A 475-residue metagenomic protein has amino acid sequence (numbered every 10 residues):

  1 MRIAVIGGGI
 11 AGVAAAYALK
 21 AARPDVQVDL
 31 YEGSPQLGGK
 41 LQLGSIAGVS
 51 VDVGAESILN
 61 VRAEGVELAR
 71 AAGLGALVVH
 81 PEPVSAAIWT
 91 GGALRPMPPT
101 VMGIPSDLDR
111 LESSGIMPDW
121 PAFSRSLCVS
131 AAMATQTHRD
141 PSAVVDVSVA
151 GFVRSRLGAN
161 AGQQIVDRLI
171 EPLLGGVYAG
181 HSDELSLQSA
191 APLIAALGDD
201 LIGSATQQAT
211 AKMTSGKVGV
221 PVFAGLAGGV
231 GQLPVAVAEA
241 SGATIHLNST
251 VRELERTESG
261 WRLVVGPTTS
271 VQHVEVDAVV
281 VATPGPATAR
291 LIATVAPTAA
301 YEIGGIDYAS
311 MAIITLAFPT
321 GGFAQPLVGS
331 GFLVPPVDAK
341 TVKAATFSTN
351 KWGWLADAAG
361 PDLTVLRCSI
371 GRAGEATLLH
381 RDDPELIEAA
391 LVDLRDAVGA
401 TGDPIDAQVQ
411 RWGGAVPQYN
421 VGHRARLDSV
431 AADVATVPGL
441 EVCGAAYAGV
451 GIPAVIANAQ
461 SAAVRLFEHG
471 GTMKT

Functional and structural regions predicted by a protein language model:
M1-L30, F467: N-terminal Rossmann-like FAD-binding beta1-loop-alpha1 element of flavoenzymes
K20-I46: Glycine-rich FAD pyrophosphate-binding loop
L43-L68: N-terminal glycine-rich dinucleotide-binding loop that anchors FAD/FMN and/or NAD(P) in oxidoreductases
E56-A63, P141-L157, I165, T210-A238 (+1 more regions): Short beta-strand to alpha-helix junction loop
G65-V66, R70-A71, A76-S204: Mobile amphipathic helical/loop "lid" adjacent to a hydrophobic cofactor/ligand pocket
P98-T100, L327-V328, K343-T475: Conserved flavin/dinucleotide-binding core of flavoenzymes
L197-S270: Helical element adjacent to the flavin cofactor pocket in flavoenzyme catalytic cores
S249-L366, R372-L379, A397: Mid-domain catalytic core of redox enzymes that form a hydrophobic substrate pocket/lid adjacent to a catalytic redox
